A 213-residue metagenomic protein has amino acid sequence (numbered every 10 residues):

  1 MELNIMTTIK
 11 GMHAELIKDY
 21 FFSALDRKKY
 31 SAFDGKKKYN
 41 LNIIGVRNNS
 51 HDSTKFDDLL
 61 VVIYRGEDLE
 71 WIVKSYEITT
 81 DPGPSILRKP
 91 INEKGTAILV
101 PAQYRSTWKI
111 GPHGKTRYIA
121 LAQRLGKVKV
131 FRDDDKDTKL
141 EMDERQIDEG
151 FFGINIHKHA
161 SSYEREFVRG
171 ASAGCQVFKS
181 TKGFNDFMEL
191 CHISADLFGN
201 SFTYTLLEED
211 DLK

Functional and structural regions predicted by a protein language model:
M1-R169, G183-H192, F198-F202, E209-D211: Cell wall/extracellular polymer interaction/catalysis modules
S172: Residues immediately within or flanking Cys/His clusters that coordinate Zn2+ in small zinc-binding modules
